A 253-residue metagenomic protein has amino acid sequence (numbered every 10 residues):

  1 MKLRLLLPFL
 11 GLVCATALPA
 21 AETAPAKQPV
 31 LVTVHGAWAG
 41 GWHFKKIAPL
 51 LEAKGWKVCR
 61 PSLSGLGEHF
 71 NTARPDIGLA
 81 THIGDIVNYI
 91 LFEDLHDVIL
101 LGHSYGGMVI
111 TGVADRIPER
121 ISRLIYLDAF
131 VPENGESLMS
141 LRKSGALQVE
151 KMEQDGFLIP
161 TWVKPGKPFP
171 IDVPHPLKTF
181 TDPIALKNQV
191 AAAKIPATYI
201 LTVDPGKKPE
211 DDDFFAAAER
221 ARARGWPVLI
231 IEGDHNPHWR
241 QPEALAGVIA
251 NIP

Functional and structural regions predicted by a protein language model:
G36-A39, S104-Y105: Active-site glycine-rich loops that stabilize anionic/oxyanionic intermediates across multiple enzyme folds
W38-K46, V58: Serine-hydrolase catalytic-loop signature spanning alpha/beta hydrolases and amidase-signature enzymes
A48-T72: Conserved alpha/beta-hydrolase
P75, D115, R120-I121, I125-P160 (+1 more regions): Flexible "cap/lid" loop of the alpha/beta hydrolase fold
I83-V98: Conserved acidic catalytic loop of the alpha/beta-hydrolase fold
L101-G102, G106, I110: Gly/Ala-rich beta-loop-alpha elbow adjacent to hydrolase catalytic centers
P170-Q189, D212-D213: Active-site nucleophile elbow and catalytic-triad environment of alpha/beta-hydrolase enzymes
V203-E232, N236-W239, I249-I252: Conserved loop-alpha-helix segment in the C-terminal half of the alpha/beta-hydrolase fold that carries the catalytic
